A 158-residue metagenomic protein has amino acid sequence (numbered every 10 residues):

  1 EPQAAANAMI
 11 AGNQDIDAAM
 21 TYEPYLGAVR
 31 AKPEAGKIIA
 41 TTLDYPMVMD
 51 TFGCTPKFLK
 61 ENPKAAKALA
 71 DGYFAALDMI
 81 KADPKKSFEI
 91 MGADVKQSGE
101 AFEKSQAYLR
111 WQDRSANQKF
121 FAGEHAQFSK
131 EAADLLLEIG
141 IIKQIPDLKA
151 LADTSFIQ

Functional and structural regions predicted by a protein language model:
E1-A11, P24: Short helix-initiation/N-cap motifs at beta->coil->alpha
A11-T21, P33-G36: Alpha-to-beta junction loops
E23-Y25, D44, K57: Solvent-exposed coil/turn segments that connect beta secondary-structure elements in extracytoplasmic/periplasmic
A28-T42, F102: Ligand-binding "clamshell"
M49-K64: A bilobed periplasmic-binding-protein/Venus flytrap-type ligand-binding module shared by bacterial periplasmic
E61-I141: Secondary-structure end/capping motifs
A132-Q158: C-terminal solvent-exposed extensions
